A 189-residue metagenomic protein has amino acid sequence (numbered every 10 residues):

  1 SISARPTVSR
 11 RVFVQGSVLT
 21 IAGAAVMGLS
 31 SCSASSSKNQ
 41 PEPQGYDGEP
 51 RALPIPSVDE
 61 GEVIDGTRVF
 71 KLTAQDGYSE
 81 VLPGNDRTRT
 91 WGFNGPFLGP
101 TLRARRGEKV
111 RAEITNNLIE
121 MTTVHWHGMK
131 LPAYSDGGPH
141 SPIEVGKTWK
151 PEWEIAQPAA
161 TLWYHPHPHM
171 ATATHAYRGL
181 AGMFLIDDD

Functional and structural regions predicted by a protein language model:
S1-S9, L19-M27: N-terminal secretory signal peptides
S9, Q44, L53, S57-D59 (+3 more regions): A generic alpha-helix propensity feature with a strong bias for hydrophobic helices
Q15-G16: Short, hydrophobic alpha-helical membrane anchors of single-pass surface/secreted proteins
S30-S31: C-terminal motif of bacterial Sec signal peptides marking the signal peptidase cleavage site
A34: Short, conserved catalytic or interaction motifs in soluble domains
N39-F70: N-terminal pre-domain segments of enzymes
R68-D187: Histidine- and aromatic-enriched segments that form or immediately flank copper-ligand environments
